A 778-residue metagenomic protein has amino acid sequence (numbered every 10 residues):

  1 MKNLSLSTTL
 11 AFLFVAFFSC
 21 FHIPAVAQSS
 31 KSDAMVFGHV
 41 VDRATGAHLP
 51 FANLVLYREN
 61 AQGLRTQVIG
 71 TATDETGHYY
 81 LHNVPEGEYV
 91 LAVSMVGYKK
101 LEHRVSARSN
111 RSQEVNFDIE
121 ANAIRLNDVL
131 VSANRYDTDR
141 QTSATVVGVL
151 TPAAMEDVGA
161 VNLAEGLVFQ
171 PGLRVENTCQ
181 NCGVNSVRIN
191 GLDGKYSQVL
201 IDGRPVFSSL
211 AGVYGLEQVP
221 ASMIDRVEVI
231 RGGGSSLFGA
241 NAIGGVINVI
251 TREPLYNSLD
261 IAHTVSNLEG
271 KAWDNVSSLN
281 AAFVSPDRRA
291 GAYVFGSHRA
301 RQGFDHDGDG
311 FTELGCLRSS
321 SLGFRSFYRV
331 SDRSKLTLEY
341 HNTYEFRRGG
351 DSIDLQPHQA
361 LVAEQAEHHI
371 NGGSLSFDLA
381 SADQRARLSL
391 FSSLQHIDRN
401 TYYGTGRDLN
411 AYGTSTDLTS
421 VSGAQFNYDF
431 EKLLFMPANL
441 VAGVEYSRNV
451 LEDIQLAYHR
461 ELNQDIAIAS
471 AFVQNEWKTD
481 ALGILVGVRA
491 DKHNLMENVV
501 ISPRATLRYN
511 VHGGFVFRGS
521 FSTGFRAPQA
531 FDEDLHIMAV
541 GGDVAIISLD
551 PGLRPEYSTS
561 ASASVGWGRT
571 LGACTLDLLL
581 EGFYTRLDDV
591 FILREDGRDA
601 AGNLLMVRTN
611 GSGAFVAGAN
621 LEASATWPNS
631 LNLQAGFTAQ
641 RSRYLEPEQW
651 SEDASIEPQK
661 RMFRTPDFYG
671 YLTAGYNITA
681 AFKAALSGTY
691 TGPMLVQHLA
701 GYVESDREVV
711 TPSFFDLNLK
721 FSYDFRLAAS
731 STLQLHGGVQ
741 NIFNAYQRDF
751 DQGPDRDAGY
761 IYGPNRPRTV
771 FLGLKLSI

Functional and structural regions predicted by a protein language model:
V41-T45, A52-A61, S94-V96, R108 (+2 more regions): Short, acidic, small-residue-rich periplasmic hinge/interaction motif at the N-terminus of Gram-negative outer-membrane
V147, A164-S208, D225: Extracytoplasmic beta-strand/coil segments of soluble accessory domains associated with Gram-negative outer-membrane
S186-R188, R204-R231, R252: Short acidic/polar hinge/loop motifs at secondary-structure boundaries that mediate gating or recognition
S208-L210, M223-D225, S236-G308, G315-L322 (+1 more regions): Outer-membrane beta-barrel translocator/receptor signature
S278-L279, L388-Y403, R518, G552-T609 (+2 more regions): Membrane-embedded beta-barrel scaffold of Gram-negative outer-membrane proteins
R301-S321, F327-A386, L394-L418, V540: Flexible loop and strand-edge segments within Gram-negative outer membrane beta-barrel domains
K478-A481, D577-L578, F583-R586, V607-L699: Gram-negative outer-membrane beta-barrel transporters
D588, Y690-L699, Y723-I778: C-terminal beta-signal and adjacent terminal beta-strands/loops of Gram-negative outer-membrane beta-barrel proteins
